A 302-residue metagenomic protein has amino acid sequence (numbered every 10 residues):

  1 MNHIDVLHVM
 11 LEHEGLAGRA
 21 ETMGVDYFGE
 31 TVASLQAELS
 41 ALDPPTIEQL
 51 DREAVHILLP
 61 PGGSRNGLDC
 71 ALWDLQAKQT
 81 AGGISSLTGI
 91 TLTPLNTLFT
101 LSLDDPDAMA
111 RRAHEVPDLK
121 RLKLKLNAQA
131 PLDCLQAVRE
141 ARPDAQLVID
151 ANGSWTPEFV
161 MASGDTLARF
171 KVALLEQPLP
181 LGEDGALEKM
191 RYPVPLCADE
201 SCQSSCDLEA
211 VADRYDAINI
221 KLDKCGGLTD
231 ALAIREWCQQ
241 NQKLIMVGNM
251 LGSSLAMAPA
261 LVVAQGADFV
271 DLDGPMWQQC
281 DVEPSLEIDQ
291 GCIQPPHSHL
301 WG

Functional and structural regions predicted by a protein language model:
M1-L147, S154-M161, D165-R169, V282-G302: N-terminal capping/lid subdomain adjacent to the active-site entrance of alpha/beta enzymes
L124, Q129-Q265, D273, Q279-G291: Catalytic core of soluble alpha/beta enzymes
